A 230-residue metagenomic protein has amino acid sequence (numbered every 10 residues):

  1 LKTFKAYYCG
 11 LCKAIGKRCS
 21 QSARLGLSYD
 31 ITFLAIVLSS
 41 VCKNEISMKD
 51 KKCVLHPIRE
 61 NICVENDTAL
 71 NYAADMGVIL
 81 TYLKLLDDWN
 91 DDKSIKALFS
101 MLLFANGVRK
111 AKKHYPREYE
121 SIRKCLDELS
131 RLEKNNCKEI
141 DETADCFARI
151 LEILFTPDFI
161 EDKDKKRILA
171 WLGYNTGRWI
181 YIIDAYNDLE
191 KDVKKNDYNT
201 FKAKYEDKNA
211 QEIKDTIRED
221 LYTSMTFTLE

Functional and structural regions predicted by a protein language model:
L1-W171, I182-Y222, E230: Acidic catalytic motifs of isoprenoid enzymes
